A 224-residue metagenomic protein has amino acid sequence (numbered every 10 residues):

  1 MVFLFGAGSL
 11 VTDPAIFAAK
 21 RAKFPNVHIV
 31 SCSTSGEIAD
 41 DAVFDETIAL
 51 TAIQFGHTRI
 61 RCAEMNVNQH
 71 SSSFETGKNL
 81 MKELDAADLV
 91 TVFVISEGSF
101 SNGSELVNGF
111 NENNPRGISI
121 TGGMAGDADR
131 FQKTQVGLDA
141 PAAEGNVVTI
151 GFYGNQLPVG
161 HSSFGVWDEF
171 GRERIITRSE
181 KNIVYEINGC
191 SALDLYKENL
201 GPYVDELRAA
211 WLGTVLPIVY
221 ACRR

Functional and structural regions predicted by a protein language model:
M1-K23, V27-H28, C32-R224: Small-residue-enriched flexible segments
